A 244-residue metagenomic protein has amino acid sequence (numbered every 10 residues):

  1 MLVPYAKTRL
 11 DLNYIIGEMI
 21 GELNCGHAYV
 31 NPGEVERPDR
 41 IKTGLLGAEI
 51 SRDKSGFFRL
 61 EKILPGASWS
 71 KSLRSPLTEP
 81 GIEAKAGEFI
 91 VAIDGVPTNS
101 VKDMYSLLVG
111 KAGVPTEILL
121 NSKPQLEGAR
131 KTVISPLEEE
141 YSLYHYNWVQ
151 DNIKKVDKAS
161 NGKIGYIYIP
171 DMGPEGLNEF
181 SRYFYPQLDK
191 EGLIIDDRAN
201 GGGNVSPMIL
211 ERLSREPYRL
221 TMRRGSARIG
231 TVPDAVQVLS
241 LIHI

Functional and structural regions predicted by a protein language model:
M1-H27: Amphipathic alpha-helical substructures
M1-V3, R37-G44, V232-D234: Amphipathic alpha-helical surface "interface" segments used for docking/oligomerization or membrane association within
D11-G17, A28-R37, L120, M222-S226: Short coil/turn segments at secondary-structure boundaries
L12-I15, G56, V205: Alpha-helical structural motif
L23-S72, D157-K158: PDZ/PDZ-like peptide-tail recognition elements
G33, R59, A67-L77, V91 (+1 more regions): Cleft-lining beta-strand/loop regions that shape enzyme active-site pockets
G87-F89: Structural motif
